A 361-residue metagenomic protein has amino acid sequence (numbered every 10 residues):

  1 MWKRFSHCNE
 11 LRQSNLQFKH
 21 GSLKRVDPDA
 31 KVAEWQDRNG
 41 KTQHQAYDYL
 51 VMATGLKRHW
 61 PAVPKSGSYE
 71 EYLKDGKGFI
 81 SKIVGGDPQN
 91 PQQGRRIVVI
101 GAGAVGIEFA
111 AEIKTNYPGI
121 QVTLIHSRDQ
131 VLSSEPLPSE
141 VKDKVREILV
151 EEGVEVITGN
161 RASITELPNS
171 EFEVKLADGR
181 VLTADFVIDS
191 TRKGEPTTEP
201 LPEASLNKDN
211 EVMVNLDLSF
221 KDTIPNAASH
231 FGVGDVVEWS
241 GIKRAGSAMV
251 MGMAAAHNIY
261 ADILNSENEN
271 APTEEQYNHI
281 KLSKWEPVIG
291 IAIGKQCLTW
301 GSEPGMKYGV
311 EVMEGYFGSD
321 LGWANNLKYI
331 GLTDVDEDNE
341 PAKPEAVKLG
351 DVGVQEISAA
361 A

Functional and structural regions predicted by a protein language model:
M1-K19, E108-P136, I357, A361: Beta1-alpha1 glycine-rich phosphate/pyrophosphate-binding loop at the start of Rossmann-like nucleotide-binding domains
Q13-R96: FAD-binding core/adjacent interface of flavoenzyme oxidoreductases
N15-L16, V154-E155, H230: Short, conserved active-site loop motifs that form the nucleotide-linked donor/cofactor pocket
G21, M251-A361: C-terminal, flexible cofactor-proximal segment of oxidoreductases
G21, R25, P118-L216, E267-A271 (+1 more regions): A Rossmann-like FAD-binding core segment of flavoenzymes
Q36, A53-G55, W60, T158 (+3 more regions): Short, well-ordered coil/turn residues at beta-beta hairpins and beta-strand->alpha-helix junctions within
Y69-Q93, L182-M251: FAD-site-proximal beta/loop scaffold in flavoenzymes
K82-I125: Rossmann-like NAD(P)H-binding beta-loop-alpha module
